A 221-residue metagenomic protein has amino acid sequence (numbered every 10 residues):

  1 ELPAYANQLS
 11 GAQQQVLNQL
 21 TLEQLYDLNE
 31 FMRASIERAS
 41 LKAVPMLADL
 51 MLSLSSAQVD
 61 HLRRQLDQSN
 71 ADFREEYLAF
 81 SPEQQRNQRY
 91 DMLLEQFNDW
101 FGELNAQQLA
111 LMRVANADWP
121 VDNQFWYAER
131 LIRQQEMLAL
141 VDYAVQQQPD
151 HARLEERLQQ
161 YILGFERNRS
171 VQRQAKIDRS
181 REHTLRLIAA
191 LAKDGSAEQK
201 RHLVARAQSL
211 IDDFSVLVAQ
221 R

Functional and structural regions predicted by a protein language model:
E1-A57, H61, Q65, R206-L210 (+1 more regions): N-terminal Sec/ER secretory leader and immediately downstream segment of secreted/extracellular precursors
S10, N29-M32, I36-V44, S55 (+6 more regions): Solvent-exposed, acidic/flexible segments
Q13-R33, Q96, L154-A175: Short, flexible domain-boundary/linker segments around small modular repeats
S40-S170: Extended amphipathic alpha-helical interaction segments
Y127-R221: A cross-kingdom marker for long, charged
